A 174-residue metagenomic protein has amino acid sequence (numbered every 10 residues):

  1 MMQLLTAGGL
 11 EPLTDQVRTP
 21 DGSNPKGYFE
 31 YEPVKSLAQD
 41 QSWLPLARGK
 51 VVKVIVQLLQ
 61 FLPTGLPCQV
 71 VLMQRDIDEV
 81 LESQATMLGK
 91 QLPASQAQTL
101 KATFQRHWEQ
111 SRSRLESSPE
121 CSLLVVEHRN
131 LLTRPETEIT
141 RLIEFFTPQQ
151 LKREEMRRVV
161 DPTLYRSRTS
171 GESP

Functional and structural regions predicted by a protein language model:
M1-K50, R158-G171: PAPS-dependent sulfotransferase catalytic core
M1-M2, M73, M87, M156: Detector for methionine-enriched segments
V17-R18, E127-H128, E154-M156: Proline- and acidic/polar-enriched loop/turn elements at helix boundaries
S36-L37, R112, E116, S173: Amphipathic alpha-helical interaction segments
G49-L151: PAPS-dependent sulfotransferase catalytic domain
L123, R157-R158: Residue-level marker of intrinsically disordered, low-complexity segments enriched for small/polar residues
K152, S170-P174: Charge-rich, low-complexity intrinsically disordered segments
